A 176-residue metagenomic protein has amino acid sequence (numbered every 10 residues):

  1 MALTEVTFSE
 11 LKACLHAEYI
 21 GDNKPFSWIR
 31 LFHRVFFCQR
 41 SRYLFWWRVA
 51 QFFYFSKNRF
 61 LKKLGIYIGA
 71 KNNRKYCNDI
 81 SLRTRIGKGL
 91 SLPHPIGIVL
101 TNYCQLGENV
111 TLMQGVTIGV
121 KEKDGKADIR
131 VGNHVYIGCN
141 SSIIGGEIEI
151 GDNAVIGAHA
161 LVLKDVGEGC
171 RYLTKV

Functional and structural regions predicted by a protein language model:
M1-Y76: Terminal amphipathic alpha-helical/low-complexity segments used for targeting or macromolecular assembly
I29, H33, Y67, C104 (+2 more regions): Residue-level signal for alpha-helical context at structural boundaries
F45, S91-L92, Y136: N-terminal alpha-helical segment
R59-N109, V116-G119, I129, S141-S142 (+1 more regions): Left-handed beta-helix
Q114, V120-V176: Glycine-rich hexapeptide-repeat left-handed beta-helix
